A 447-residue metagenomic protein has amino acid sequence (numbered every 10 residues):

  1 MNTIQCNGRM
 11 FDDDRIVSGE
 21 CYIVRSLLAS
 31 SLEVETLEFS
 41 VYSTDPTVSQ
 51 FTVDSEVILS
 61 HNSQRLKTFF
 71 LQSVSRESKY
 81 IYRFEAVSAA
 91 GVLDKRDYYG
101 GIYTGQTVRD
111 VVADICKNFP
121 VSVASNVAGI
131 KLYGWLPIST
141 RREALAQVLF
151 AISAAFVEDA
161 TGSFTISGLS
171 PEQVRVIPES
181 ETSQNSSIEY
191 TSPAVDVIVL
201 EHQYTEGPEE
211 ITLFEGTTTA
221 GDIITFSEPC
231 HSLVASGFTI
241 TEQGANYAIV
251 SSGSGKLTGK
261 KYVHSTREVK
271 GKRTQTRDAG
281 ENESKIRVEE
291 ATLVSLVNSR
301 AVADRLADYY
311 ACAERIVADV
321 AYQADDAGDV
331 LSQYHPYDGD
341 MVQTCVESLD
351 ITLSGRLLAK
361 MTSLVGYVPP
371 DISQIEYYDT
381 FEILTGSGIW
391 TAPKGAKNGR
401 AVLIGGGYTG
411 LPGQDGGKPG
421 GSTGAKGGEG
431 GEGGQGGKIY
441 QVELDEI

Functional and structural regions predicted by a protein language model:
M1-G8, R83-A86, L93, S236-V297 (+1 more regions): Acidic, low-complexity/disordered segments
N2, S73-L93, N126-G207, V234-S265 (+1 more regions): Short beta-strand-centered interaction patches in the first periplasmic/extracellular domains of large envelope
R15-S18, Y22, D94-Q106, L145 (+4 more regions): Surface-exposed, non-catalytic interaction/assembly patches
S30-F39, A86, Y99-V123, L136-A160 (+2 more regions): Amphipathic, non-transmembrane alpha-helical segments in extracytoplasmic/periplasmic proteins
T44-S122, A245, S254-T258, V365-P370: Surface-exposed cap/loop segments at beta↔alpha junctions
V48-L59, G221, S227-A235, Q323-H335: Short coil-to-beta transition motif at edge beta-strands of beta-rich domains
G207-P229, D319-Y322, G388-K397, Q441-I447: Extracellular and analogous surface-interaction loops
L384-P393, R400-I447: Glycine-rich strand-loop-strand elements at beta-sheet edges
